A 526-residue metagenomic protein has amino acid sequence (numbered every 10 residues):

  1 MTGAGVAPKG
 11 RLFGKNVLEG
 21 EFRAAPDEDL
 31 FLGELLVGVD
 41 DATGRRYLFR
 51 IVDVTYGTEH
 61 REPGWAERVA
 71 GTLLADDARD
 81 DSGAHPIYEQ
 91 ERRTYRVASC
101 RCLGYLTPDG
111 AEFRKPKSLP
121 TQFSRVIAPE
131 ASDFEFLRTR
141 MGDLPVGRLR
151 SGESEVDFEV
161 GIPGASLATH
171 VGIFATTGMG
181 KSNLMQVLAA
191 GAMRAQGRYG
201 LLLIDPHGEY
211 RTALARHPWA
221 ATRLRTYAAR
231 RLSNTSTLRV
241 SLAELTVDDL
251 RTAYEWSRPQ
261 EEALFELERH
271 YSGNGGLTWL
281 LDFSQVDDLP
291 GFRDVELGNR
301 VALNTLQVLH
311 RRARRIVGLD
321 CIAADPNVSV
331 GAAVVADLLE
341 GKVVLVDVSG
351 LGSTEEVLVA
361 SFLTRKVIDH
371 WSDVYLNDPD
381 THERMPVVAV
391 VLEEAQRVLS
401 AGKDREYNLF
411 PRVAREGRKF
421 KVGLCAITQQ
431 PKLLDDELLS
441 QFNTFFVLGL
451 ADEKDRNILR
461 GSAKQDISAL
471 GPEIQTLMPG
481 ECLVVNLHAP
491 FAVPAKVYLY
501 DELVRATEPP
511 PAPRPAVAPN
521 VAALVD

Functional and structural regions predicted by a protein language model:
M1-A175, L184, L188, A195 (+2 more regions): Basic- and hydrophobic-enriched, low-structure N-terminal and domain-boundary segments that flank ATP-binding catalytic
D143-A228, Y407, D436, V484 (+3 more regions): Glycine-rich phosphate-binding loop of nucleotide-binding enzymes
A192-A195, V367-S372, L376, L409-C425 (+2 more regions): Substrate-engagement module of ASCE P-loop NTPases
P206, V387, E393-A395: Walker B catalytic acidic pair
Y227-N327, L339-V343: Helical/strand "switch-coupling" subdomains that flank nucleotide/phosphate-binding cores, especially in P-loop NTPases
C321-V388, S400-K403: Conserved helicase/translocase P-loop NTPase motor core
L358, P479-D526: Conserved P-loop NTPase motor module
V413-R418, G423-Y498: Conserved ATP-driven motor cores of ASCE-family P-loop NTPases powering translocation/secretion/packaging/pilus
